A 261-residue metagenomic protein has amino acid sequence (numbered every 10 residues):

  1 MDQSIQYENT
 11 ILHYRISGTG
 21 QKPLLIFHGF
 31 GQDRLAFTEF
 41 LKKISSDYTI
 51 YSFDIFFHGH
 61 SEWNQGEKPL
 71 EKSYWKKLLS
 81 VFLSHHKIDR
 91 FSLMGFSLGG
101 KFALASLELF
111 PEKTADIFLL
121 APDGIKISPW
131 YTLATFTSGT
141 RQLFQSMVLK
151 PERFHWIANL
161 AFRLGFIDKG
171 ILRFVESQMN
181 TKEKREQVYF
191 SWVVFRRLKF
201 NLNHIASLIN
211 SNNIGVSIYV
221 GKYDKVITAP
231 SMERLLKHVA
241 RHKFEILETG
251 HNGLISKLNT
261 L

Functional and structural regions predicted by a protein language model:
T10, I16-E62: Conserved HGGG/HGGXW glycine-rich cap/lid loop of the alpha/beta-hydrolase fold
Y51-M94: Active-site loop/oxyanion-hole signature of alpha/beta-hydrolase fold enzymes
G95-G99, A103: Gly/Ala-rich beta-loop-alpha elbow adjacent to hydrolase catalytic centers
E108, I117-V148: Flexible "cap/lid" loop of the alpha/beta hydrolase fold
K150-N210: Conserved alpha/beta-hydrolase catalytic His-Asp/Glu region
L202-A206, I214, T228-K237: Short alpha-helix in the alpha/beta-hydrolase fold that links the catalytic acid
S211-N212, I218-V220, D224: Short beta-strand/loop motif that positions the catalytic acidic residue of the alpha/beta-hydrolase fold
V226, L247-N259: Catalytic histidine-centered segment of alpha/beta-hydrolase-like enzymes
